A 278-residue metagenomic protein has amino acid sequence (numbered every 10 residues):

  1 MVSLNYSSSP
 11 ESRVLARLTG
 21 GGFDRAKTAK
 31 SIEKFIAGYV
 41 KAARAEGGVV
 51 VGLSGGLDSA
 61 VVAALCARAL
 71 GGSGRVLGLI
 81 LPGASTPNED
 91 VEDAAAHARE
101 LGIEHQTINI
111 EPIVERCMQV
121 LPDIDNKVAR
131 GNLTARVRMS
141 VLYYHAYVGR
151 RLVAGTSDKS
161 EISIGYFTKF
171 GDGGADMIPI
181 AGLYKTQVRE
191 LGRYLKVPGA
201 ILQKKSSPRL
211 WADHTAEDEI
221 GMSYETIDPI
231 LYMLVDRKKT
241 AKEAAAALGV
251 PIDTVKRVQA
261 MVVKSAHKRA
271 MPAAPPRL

Functional and structural regions predicted by a protein language model:
V2-F167, A244: ATP-dependent adenylation/nucleotidyltransferase module used to activate substrates
K27, S31-F35, L183-Y194, D236 (+2 more regions): A non-catalytic, amphipathic alpha-helix used as a structural packing/dimerization or gating element in enzyme scaffolds
D58, Y184, P198, S223 (+2 more regions): Helix N-cap / loop-to-helix initiation motif
R99, A129-R138, L152-P229: Catalytic subdomain that performs nucleotidyl-dependent activation
E111, T186-R189, K242: Residues in well-ordered alpha-helical elements
I227-K239: Short, amphipathic alpha-helical "recognition" segments used to contact nucleic acids or chromatin
A241-L278: Intrinsic disorder and flexible/low-complexity segments
